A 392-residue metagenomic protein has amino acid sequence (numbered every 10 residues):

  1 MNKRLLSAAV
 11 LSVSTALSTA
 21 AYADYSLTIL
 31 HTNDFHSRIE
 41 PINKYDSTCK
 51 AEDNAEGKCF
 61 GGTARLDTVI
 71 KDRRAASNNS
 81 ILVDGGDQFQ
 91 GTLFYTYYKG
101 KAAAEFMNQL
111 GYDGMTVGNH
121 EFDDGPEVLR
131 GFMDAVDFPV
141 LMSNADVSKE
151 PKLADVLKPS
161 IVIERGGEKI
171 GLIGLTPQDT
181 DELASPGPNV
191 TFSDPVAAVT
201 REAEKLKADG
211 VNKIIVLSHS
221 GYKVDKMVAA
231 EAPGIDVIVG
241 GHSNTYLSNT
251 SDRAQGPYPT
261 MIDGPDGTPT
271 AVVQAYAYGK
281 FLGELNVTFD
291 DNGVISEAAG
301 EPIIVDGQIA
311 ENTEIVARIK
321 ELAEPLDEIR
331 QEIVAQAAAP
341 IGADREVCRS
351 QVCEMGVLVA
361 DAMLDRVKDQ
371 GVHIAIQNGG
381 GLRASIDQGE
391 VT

Functional and structural regions predicted by a protein language model:
M1-A23: Gram-negative bacterial Sec-dependent N-terminal signal peptides
Y22-Q308, E321, S350-D365, G371 (+1 more regions): Acidic, metal/ion-coordinating pockets
P302, E311-V316, V357, T392: Conserved, carboxylate-rich catalytic/transport cores that coordinate ions
P302-I303, A339-R345, A375-S385: A glycine-rich phosphate-binding loop feature that marks nucleotide/adenosyl-phosphate handling sites
D306-A317, E321-E328, E332, A337: Acidic, Ser/Thr/Pro-rich beta/coil linker or hinge segments at domain junctions
E328-E354: Glycine-rich phosphate/diphosphate-binding loops and the adjacent beta-loop-alpha structural elements that coordinate
S385-T392: Flexible, polar/acidic helix-loop-strand segments at domain edges
